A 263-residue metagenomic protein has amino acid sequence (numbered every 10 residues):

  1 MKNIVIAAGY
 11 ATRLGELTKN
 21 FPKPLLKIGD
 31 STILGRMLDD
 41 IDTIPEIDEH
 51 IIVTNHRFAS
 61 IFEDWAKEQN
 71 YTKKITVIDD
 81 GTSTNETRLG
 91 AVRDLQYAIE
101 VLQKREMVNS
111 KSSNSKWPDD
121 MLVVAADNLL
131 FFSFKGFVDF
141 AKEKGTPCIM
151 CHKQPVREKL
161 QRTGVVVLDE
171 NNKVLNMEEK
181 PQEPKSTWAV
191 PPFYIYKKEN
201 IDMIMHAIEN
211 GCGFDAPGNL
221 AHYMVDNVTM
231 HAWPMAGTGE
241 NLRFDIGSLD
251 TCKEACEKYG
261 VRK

Functional and structural regions predicted by a protein language model:
M1-I61: N-terminal glycine-rich phosphate-binding loop and ensuing alpha1 helix
N3-V5, I51-I52, V123, I149-M150 (+1 more regions): Structural beta-sheet core signal
L14, F62-A66, I204, A255: Hydrophobic packing residues within well-ordered alpha-helices of enzyme cores
L25, V166-L168, A232: A structural signal for short hydrophobic beta-strand segments in well-ordered beta-sheet cores
I51, M121, L129, V165 (+3 more regions): A residue-level structural signature of the nucleotidyltransferase/glycosyltransferase Rossmann-like core
S60-L168: Conserved beta-loop-beta/alpha segment of the NTase-like Rossmann-fold superfamily that binds/positions NTPs
V138-K142, K173-K263: Catalytic-core segments of class I nucleotidyltransferases/pyrophosphorylases that form NMP-activated intermediates
